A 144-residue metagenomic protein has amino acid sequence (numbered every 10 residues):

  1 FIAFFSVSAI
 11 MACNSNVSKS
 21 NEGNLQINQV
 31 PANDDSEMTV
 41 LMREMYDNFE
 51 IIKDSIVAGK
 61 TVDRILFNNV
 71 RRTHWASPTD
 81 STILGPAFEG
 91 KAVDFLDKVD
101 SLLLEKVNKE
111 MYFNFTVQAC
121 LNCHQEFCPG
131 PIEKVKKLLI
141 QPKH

Functional and structural regions predicted by a protein language model:
F1-F4: Sec-dependent signal peptide recognition, specifically the positively charged N-region followed immediately by
A9-A12: C-terminal motif of bacterial Sec signal peptides marking the signal peptidase cleavage site
N16-V117, I132-H144: Extracytoplasmic c-type cytochrome modules immediately beyond a signal peptide or single-pass transmembrane anchor
T116-C128: The canonical Cys-X-X-Cys-His
